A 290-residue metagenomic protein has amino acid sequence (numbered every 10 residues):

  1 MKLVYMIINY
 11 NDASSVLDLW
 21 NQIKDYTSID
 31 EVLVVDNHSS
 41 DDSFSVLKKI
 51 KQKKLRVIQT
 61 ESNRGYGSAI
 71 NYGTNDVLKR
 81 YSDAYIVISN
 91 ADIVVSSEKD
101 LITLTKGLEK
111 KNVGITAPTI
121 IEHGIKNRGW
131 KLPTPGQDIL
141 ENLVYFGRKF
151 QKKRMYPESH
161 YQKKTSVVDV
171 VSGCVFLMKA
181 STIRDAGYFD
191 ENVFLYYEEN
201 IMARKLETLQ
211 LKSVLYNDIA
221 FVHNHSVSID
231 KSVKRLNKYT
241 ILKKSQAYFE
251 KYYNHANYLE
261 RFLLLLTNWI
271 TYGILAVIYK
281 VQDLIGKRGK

Functional and structural regions predicted by a protein language model:
D12-D25: Short, well-formed alpha-helical segments that are part of the catalytic scaffolds of diverse glycosyltransferases
D36-S45, S62: A conserved acidic beta->alpha catalytic loop
T60-R80: Glycine-rich, basic loop-to-helix element that forms the pyrophosphate-binding segment of sugar-nucleotide handling
S82-V94: Short beta-strand-to-loop acidic/aromatic patch adjacent to the donor-nucleotide binding site
V94-K131: Conserved donor NDP-sugar-binding/catalytic core segment of glycosyltransferases
P135-V168: Short, flexible, basic/aromatic active-site loop/helix in glycosyltransferases
Y161-K163, D169-A220: A short, conserved alpha-helix in the catalytic core of glycosyltransferases
K234-K290: Non-catalytic, C-terminal membrane-associated alpha-helical segments of glycosyltransferases
